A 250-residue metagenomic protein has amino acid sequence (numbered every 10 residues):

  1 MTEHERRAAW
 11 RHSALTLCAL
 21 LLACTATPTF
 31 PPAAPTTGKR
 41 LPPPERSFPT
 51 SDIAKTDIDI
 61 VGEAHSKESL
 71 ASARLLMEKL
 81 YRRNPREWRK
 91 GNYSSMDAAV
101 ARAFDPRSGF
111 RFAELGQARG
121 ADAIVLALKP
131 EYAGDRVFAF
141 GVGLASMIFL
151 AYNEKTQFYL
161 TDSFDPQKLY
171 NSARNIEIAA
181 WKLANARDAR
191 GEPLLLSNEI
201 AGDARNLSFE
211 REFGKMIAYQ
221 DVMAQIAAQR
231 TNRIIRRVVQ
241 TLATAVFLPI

Functional and structural regions predicted by a protein language model:
M1-E3, P42-P43, Q220-A227: Short intrinsically disordered, low-complexity coil segments enriched in acidic
T2, T25-P32, T241-I250: Long, compositionally biased low-complexity regions that are usually intrinsically disordered and enriched
T2-A14: Bacterial N-terminal signal peptides that target proteins for export
L20-A23: C-terminal motif of bacterial Sec signal peptides marking the signal peptidase cleavage site
T25-V137: N-terminal Sec/ER secretory leader and immediately downstream segment of secreted/extracellular precursors
D52, T56, I60, V239 (+2 more regions): Long, contiguous all-alpha helical interaction modules
R86-R230, I234-L242, V246: Mature extracellular/secreted ectodomains of secretory-pathway proteins
